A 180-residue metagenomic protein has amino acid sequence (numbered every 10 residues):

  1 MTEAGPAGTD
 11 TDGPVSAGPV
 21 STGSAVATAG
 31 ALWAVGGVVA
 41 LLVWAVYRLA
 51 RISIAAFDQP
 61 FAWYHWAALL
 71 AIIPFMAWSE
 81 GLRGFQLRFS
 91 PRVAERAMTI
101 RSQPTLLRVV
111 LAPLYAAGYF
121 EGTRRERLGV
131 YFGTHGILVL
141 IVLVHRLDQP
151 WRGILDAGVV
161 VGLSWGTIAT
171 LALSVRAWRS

Functional and structural regions predicted by a protein language model:
T2-I52, L163-S180: Cytosolic-side membrane-entry/anchor segment at the start of a transmembrane helix
S21-V26, I54-H65, W151-V160: Membrane-interface segments at the starts/ends of alpha-helical transmembrane spans
W33-A40, H65-F75, V130-G133: Hydrophobic alpha-helical transmembrane segments of polytopic
V46-A56, G81-Q86, V142-R152: Juxtamembrane "helix-exit" motif on the non-cytosolic side of transmembrane helices
F57-A94, I168-L171: Hydrophobic alpha-helical membrane-embedded segments
G81-T123: Membrane-proximal soluble regions of multi-pass membrane proteins
G118-D148: Alpha-helical transmembrane segments and their membrane-interface junctions in multi-pass membrane proteins
L140-S180: Alpha-helical transmembrane segments and their immediate juxtamembrane interface regions
